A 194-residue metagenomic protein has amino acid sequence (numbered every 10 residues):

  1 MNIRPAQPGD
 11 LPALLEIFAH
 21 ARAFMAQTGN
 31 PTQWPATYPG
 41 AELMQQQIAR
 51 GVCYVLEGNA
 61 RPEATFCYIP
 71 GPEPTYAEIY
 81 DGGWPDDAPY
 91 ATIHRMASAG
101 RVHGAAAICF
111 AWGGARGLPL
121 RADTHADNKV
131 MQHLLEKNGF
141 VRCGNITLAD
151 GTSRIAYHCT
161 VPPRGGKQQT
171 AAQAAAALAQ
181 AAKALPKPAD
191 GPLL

Functional and structural regions predicted by a protein language model:
N2-E16: A short beta-loop-alpha structural element at the N-terminal edge of CoA-dependent acyl/N-acetyltransferase catalytic
R22-E42: Conserved GNAT-fold acetyl-CoA-binding loop/helix
V55, R61-P72: Conserved beta-strand in the GNAT
C67-R101: Conserved acyl-donor/pantetheine-binding loop and adjacent beta-alpha core of acyl/acetyltransferases and related
S98-A115, Q132-K137: Conserved acetyl-CoA-binding loop-helix of GNAT-fold acetyltransferases
A115-D127: Conserved GNAT acetyl-CoA-binding A-motif
D123, V141-I155: Conserved catalytic-core motifs of GNAT/GCN5-like acyltransferases
D127-G144: Conserved active-site alpha-helix within GNAT-family acetyltransferase domains
